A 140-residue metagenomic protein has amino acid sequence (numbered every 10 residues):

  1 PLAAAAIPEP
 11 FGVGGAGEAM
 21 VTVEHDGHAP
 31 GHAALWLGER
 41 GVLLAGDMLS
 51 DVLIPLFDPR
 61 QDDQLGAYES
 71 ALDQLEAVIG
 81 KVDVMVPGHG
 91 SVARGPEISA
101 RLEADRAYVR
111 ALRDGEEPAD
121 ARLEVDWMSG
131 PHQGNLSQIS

Functional and structural regions predicted by a protein language model:
L2-A77: Catalytic core of the metallo-beta-lactamase
P30-H32, S50-I54, V82, P87-G95: Active-site environment of divalent metal-dependent phosphoester hydrolases
D73-V84, S91-S140: Accessory terminal helices/loops
